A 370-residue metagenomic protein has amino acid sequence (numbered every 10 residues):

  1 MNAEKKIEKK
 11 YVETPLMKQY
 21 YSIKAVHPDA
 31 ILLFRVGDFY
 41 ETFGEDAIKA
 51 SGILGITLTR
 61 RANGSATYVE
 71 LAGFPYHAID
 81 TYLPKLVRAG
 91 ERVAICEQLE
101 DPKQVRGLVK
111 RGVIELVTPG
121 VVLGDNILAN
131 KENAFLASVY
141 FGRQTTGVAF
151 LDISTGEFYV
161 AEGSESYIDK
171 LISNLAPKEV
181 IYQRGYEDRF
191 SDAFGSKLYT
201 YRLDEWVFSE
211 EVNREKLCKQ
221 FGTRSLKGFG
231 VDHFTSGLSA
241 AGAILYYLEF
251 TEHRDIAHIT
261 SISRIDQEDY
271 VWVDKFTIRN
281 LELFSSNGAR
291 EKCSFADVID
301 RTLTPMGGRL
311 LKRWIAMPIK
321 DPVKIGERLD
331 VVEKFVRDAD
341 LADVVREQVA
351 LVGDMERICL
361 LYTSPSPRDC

Functional and structural regions predicted by a protein language model:
N2-K334, D343, E347-L360: Charged catalytic and DNA/RNA-contacting regions of genome-maintenance and nucleic-acid-processing enzymes
D338-A339: Short intracellular "coupling" helices and adjacent cytoplasmic loop segments at the cytosolic face of multi-pass
Y362-C370: Single conserved hydrophobic/aromatic residue that forms the stacking wall/gate of nucleotide- or nucleobase-binding
